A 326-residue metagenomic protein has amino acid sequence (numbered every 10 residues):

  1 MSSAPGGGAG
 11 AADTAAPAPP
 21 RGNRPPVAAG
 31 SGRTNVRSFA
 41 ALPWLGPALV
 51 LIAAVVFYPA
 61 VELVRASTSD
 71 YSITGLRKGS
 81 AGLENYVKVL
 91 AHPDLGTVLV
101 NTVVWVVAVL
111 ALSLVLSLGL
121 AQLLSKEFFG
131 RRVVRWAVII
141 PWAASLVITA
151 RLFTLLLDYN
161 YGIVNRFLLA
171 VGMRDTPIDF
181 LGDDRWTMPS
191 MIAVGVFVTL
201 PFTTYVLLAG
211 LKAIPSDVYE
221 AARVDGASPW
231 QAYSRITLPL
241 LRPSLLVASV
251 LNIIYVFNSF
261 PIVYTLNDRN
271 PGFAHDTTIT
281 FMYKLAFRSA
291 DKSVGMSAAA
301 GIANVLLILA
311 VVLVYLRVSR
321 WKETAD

Functional and structural regions predicted by a protein language model:
S2-V36: Short, Lys/Arg-rich, polar N-terminal cytosolic tail immediately upstream of the first transmembrane signal-anchor
R37-D326: A structural signal for multi-pass alpha-helical bundles of membrane permease subunits that mediate small-molecule
